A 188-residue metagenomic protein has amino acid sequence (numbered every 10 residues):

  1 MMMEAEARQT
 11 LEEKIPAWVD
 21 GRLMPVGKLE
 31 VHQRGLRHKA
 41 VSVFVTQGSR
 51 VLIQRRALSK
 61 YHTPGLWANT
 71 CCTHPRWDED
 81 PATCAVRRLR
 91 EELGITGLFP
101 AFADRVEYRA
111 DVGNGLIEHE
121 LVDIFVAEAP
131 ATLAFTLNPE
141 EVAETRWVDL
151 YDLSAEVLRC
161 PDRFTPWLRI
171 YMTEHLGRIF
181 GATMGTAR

Functional and structural regions predicted by a protein language model:
M2, G27-L29, G65, V106-E107 (+1 more regions): Nudix hydrolase/Nudix homology domain
E4-S42: Acidic, metal-coordinating catalytic segment for phosphate/diphosphate chemistry, firing primarily on the Nudix
Q9-T10, L36-H38, T46, I117-E120 (+1 more regions): A generic fold-level signal
E12-E13, K39-V41, S49, D123 (+1 more regions): Change "...and in nucleic-acid phosphodiester-cleaving endonucleases..." to "...and in nucleic-acid processing enzymes
A40-H74: A glycine-rich, hydrophobic loop/mini-helix early in the fold
V43, C71, F102, D123-F125: A structural signal for short, well-ordered beta-strand segments
I53, T70-A103: The catalytic Nudix box helix
